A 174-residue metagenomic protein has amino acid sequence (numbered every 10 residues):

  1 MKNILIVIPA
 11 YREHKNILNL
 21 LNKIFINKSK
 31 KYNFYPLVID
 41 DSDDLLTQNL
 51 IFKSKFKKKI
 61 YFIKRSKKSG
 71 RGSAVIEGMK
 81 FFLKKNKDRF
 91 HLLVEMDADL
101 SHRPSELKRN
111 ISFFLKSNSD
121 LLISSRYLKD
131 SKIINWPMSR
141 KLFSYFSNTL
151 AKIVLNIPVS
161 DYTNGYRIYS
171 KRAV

Functional and structural regions predicted by a protein language model:
K2-I8, I17, I24, F34-I39: Hydrophobic targeting segments
N3-I4, F34, D88-F90, S119: Local beta-strand N-terminus motif with an aromatic residue
E13-K28, L46: Short, well-formed alpha-helical segments that are part of the catalytic scaffolds of diverse glycosyltransferases
I26-Y32, F56-K57, F81-F90, L115: Alpha-helix termini
N33-D43, I63-R65: Short beta-strand/loop segment that forms part of the nucleotide-sugar
D40-Q48, L100: A conserved acidic beta->alpha catalytic loop
R65-F82, L92, P104-V174: Acceptor/aglycone-binding surface of glycosyltransferases and processive sugar-polymer synthases
D88-S101: Short beta-strand-to-loop acidic/aromatic patch adjacent to the donor-nucleotide binding site
